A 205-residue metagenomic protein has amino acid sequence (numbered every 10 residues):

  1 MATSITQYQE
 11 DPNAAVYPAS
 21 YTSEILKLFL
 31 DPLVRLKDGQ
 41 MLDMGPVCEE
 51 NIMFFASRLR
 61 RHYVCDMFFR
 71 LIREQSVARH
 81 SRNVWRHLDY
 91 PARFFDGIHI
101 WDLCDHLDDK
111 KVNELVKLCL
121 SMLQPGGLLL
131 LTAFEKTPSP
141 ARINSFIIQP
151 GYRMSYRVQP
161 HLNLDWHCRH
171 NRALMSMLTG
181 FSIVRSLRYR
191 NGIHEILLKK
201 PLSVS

Functional and structural regions predicted by a protein language model:
M1-L33, C48-D89, L128-S205: Class I (Rossmann-like) S-adenosyl-L-methionine-dependent methyltransferase catalytic domain, capturing the SAM-binding
G39-Q40: Nucleotide donor/acceptor-binding cores
M44: Conserved beta-strand/loop positions that form the S-adenosyl-L-methionine
I98-H99: Hydrophobic beta-strand segment of the Class I
L103: Hydrophobic adenine-recognition pocket in adenosine-nucleotide-binding enzymes
H106: A short His-aromatic
N113-P125: A short glycine-rich, Lys/Arg-flanked "PGG" loop and its adjoining helix->strand segment in the class I
